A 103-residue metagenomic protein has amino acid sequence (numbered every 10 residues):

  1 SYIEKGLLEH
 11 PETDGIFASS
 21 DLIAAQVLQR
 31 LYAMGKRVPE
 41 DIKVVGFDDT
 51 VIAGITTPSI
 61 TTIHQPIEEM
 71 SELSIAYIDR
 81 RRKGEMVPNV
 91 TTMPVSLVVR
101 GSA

Functional and structural regions predicted by a protein language model:
Y2-A103: Flexible loop/turn connectors
